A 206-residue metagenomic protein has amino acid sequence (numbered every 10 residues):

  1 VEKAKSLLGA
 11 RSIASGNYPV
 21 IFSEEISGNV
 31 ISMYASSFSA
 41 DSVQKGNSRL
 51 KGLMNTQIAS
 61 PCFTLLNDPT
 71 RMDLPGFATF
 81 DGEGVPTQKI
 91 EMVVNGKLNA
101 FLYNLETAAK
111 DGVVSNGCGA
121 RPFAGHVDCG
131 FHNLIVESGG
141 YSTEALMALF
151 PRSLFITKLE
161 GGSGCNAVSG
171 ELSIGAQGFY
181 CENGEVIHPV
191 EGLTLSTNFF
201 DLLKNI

Functional and structural regions predicted by a protein language model:
V1-I206: N-terminal small-residue-enriched
